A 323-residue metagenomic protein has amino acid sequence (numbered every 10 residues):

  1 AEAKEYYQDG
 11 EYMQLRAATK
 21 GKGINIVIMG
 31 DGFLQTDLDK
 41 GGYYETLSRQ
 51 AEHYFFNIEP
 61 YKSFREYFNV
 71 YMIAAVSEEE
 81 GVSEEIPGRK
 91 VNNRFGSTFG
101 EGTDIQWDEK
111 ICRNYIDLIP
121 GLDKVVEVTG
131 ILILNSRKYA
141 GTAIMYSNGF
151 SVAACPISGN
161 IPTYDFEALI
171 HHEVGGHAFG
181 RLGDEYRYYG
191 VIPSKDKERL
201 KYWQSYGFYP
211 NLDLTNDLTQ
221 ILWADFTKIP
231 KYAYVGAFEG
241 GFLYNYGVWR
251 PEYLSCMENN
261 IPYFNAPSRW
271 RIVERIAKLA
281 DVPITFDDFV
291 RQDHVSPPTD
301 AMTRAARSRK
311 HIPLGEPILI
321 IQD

Functional and structural regions predicted by a protein language model:
E2-G121, F289, H294-I318: Propeptide-to-catalytic entry region of secreted or membrane-anchored zinc metalloproteases
A18-K22, K62-R65, L122-E127, I229-P230 (+2 more regions): Extracellular/periplasmic catalytic domains that process cell-envelope and extracellular macromolecules
N25-G30, N69-M72, T129-I133, L169-I170 (+2 more regions): Structural recognition of the beta-strand scaffold that forms the well-ordered cores of secreted hydrolase catalytic
D31-Q35, V76-E79, S136-G141, D165 (+2 more regions): Solvent-exposed loop/turn segments at secondary-structure junctions within structured extracellular/periplasmic domains
F33, L38-L47, M145-V174: Short pre-active-site segment immediately N-terminal to the catalytic Zn-binding motif
G96-D165: Active-site scaffold of zinc-dependent metalloenzymes
G183-D323: Replace "(M1/M4/M9/M12/WLM)" with "(e.g., M1/M4/M8/M9/M12/M26/WLM)" and add "not limited to" to clarify scope
